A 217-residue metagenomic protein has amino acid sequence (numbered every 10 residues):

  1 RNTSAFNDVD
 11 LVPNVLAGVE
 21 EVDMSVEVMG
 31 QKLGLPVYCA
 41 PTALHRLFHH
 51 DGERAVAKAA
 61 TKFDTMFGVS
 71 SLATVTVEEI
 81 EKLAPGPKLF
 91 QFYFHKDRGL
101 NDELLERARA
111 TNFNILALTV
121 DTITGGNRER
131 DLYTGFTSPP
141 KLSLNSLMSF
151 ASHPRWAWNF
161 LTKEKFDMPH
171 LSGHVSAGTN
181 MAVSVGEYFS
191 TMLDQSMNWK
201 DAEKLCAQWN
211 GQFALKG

Functional and structural regions predicted by a protein language model:
R1-G30, P139-M197: An N-cap/entry alpha-helix motif that binds or orients negatively charged groups
R1-I123: N-terminal capping/small domains of soluble enzymes
H45-R46, F94, T191-M192, F213-A214: A generic secondary-structure micro-motif detector that highlights 1-2 residue hydrophobic/ambivalent hotspots embedded
D64, L89-H95, G135, N145-S146 (+1 more regions): Flexible, glycine/proline-enriched loop segments at strand-loop-helix junctions that form or flank small-ligand binding
V69-L72, L193, L215: Small/polar loops that bind or transfer phosphate-bearing groups
H95-N101, T124-N127, L147-A151, F213-G217: Active-site glycine- and acidic-residue-rich loops that bind and position anionic ligands or nucleotide-like cofactors
T124-L142: Glycine/aspartate-rich loop-and-adjacent alpha/beta segment that forms the canonical ThDP
M197-F213: Conserved, well-ordered alpha-helix/loop/beta-strand core segments that scaffold catalytic motifs
